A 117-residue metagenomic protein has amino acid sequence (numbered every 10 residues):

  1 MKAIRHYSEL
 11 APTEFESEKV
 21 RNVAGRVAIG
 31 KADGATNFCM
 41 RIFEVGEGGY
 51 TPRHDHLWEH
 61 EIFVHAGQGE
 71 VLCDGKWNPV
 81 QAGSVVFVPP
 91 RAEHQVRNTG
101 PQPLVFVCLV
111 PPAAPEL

Functional and structural regions predicted by a protein language model:
M1-N37, L117: A short, N-terminal "cap"/entry segment at the start of jelly-roll beta-barrel domains of the cupin/DSBH fold
K31, T51-H56, R97-T99: Short histidine-centered beta-strand/loop micro-motifs that create catalytic or ligand/metal-coordination sites
C39-M40, C73, V107: Anionic, Ser/Thr-rich low-complexity intrinsically disordered regions
R41-H56, P90: Conserved short histidine dyad/triad with adjacent acidic residue
W58-H60, V64-G69, D74: Glycine- and acidic-residue-biased ligand/ion/polar-headgroup-sensing regions
K76-P90: Short acidic-glycine-tyrosine-enriched beta hairpin
P90-E116: Ligand-binding loop in jelly-roll beta-barrel domains
